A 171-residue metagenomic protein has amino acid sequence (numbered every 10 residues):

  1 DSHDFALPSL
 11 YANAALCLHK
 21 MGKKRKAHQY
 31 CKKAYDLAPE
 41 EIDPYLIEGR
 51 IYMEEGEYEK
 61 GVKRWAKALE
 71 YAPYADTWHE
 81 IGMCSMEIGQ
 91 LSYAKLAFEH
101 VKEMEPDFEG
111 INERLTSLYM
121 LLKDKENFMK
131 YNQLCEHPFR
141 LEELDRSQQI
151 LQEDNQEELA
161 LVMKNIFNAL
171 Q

Functional and structural regions predicted by a protein language model:
F5, P39, A72-P73, P106 (+1 more regions): Short coil turns that delineate tetratricopeptide repeat
A6-S9, D43, D76-T77, G110: Start-of-helix register in tetratricopeptide repeats
K20, E54, E87-I88, L121 (+1 more regions): Register position in tetratricopeptide repeats
A27, G61, A94, N127-F128: Single-residue signature of alpha-solenoid repeat helices
